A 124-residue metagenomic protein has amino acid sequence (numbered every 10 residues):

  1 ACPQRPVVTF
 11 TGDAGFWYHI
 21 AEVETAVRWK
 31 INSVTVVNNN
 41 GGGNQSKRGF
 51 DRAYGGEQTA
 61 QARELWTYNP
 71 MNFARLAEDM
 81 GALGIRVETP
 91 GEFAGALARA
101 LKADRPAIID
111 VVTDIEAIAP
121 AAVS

Functional and structural regions predicted by a protein language model:
A1-S124: Thiamine diphosphate
